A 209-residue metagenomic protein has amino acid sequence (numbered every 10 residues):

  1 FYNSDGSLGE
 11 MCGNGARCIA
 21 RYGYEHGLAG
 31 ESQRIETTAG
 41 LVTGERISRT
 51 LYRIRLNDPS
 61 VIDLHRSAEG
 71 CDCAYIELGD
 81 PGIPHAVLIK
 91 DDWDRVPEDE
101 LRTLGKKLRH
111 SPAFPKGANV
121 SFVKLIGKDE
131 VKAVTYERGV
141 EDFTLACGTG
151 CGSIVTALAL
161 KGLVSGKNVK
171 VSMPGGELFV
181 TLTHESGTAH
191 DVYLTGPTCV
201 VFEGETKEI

Functional and structural regions predicted by a protein language model:
F1-M11, A16-A146, V155-I209: Active-site proximal loop and beta-alpha junction motif in alpha/beta enzyme cores
